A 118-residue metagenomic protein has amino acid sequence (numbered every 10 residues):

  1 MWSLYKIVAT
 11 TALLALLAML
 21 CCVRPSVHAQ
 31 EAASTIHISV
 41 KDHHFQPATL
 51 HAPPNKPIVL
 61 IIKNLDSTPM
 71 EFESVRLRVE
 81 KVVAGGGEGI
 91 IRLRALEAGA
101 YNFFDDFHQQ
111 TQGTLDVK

Functional and structural regions predicted by a protein language model:
M1-Y5: N-terminal secretory signal peptides that target proteins for export/translocation
T10-C22: Bacterial N-terminal signal peptides
V27-H37, H44, V83-K118: Extracellular/periplasmic metallocenter environments
Q46-A48, K56-L60: Structural beta-strand segments of beta-rich domains
A48-L50, R78-V82: Beta-strand-rich interaction surfaces with strong enrichment in secreted/lumenal proteins
I58, T68-M70, G113: Short beta-strand/loop motifs in extracellular/secreted proteins, especially within beta-sandwich accessory domains
I62-N64: Asparagine-centered strand-capping/turn motif at beta-strand->loop junctions
M70-R76: Change to "...patches in solvent-exposed regions of secreted, membrane-anchored, or virion-exposed structural
